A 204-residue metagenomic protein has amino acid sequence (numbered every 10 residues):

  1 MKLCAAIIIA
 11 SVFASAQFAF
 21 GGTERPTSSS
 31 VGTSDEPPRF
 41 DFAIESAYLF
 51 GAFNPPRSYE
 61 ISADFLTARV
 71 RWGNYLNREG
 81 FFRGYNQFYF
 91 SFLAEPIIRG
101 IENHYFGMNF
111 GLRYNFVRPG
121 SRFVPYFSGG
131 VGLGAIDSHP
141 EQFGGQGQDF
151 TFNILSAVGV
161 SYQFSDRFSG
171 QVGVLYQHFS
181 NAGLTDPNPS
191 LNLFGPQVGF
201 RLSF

Functional and structural regions predicted by a protein language model:
C4-A16: Bacterial N-terminal signal peptides
F20-R25, S29-F40, W72-N86, G100 (+2 more regions): Short loop/turn motifs that connect adjacent beta-strands in outer-membrane beta-barrel proteins
P38-S46, G84-F92, F106-M108, P125-V131 (+3 more regions): Transmembrane beta-strands of outer-membrane beta-barrel proteins
S46-A52, W72, F92-I98, F116 (+3 more regions): Transmembrane beta-strands of outer-membrane beta-barrel pores
P56-S62, G100-Y105, G145-F150, P187-L193: Replace "Gram-negative outer membrane beta-barrel proteins" with "bacterial and organellar outer membrane beta-barrel
D64-L66, L191-F204: Outer-membrane beta-barrel "beta-signal"
R69-G73, R78, R113-V117, G159-S161 (+1 more regions): Transmembrane beta-barrel domains of outer membrane proteins
A94-P96, S138-Q148, D186: Flexible, solvent-exposed loop segments that connect beta-strands
